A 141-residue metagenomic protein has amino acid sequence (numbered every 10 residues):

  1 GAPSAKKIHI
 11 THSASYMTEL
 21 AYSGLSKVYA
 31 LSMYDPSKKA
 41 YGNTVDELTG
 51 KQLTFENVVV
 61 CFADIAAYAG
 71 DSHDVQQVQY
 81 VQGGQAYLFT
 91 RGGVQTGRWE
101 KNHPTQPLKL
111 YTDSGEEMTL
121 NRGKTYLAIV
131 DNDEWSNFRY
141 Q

Functional and structural regions predicted by a protein language model:
G1-Q141: A surface/extracellular/periplasmic glyco- and lipid-processing/surface-interacting theme
